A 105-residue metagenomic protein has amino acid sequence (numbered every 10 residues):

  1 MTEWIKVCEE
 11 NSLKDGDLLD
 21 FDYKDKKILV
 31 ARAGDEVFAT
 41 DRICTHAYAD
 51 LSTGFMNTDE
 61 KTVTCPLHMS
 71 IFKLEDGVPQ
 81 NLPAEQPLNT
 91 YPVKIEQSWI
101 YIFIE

Functional and structural regions predicted by a protein language model:
M1-T2, E105: Absolute protein N-terminus
T2, G16-L19: Intrinsic disorder/low-complexity signal
E3-E10: Short amphipathic
L18-I104: Rieske [2Fe-2S] iron-sulfur-binding domain
